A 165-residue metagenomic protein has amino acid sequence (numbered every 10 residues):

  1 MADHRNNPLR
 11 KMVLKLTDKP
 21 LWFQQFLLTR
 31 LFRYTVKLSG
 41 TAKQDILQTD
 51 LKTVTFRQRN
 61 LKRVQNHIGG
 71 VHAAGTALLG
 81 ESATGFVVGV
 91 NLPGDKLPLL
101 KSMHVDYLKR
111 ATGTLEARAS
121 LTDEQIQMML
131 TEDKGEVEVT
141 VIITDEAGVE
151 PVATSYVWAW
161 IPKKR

Functional and structural regions predicted by a protein language model:
M1-L21, A111-T112, T122-R165: HotDog/MaoC-like acyl-thioester-processing domains
M1-T55: Non-catalytic linker/capping segments at the edges of enzyme domains
K37-S39, L51, V71, L79 (+4 more regions): Short connector loops at helix/strand junctions that flank enzyme active sites, especially segments positioning acidic
L38-D45, K101-Y107, E124-Q125: Short structured motifs
D45, R57-R59, H104-D106, S120 (+1 more regions): Generic structural detector for well-ordered beta-strands
F56, K101-M103, A117, V137-V139 (+1 more regions): Hydrophobic residues positioned within well-ordered beta-strands of beta-sheet architectures
R59, R63-G85: Hot-dog-fold acyl-thioester-processing enzymes
F86-T122: Hydrophobic beta-strand-centered segment that forms part of the acyl-chain substrate-binding groove
